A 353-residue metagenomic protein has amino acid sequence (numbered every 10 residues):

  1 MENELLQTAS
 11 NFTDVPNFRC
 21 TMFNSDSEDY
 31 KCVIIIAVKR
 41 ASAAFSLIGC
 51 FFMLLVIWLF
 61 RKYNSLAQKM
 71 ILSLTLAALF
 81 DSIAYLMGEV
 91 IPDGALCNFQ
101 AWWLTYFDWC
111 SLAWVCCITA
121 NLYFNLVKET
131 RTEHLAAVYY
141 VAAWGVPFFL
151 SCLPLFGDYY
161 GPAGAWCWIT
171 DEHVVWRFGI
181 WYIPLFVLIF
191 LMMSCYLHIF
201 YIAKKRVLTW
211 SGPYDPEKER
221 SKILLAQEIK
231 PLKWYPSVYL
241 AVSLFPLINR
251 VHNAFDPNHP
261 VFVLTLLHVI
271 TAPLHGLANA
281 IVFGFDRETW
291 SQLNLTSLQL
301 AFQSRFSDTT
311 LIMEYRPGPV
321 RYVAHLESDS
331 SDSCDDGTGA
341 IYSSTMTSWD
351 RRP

Functional and structural regions predicted by a protein language model:
M1-F52: Extracellular N-terminal segment of 7TM GPCRs
R19-K39, A95-W103, A165-W181, R220-Q227 (+1 more regions): Juxtamembrane membrane-interface segments at transmembrane-helix boundaries in membrane proteins
C32-I36, L76-T132: Extracellular TM2-ECL1-early TM3 structural module of rhodopsin-like
S42, L153-K205, K230: Extracellular-loop-to-transmembrane junctions of the mid-late helices
F80-G94, A101-L104, D108, P147-W166 (+3 more regions): Helix-to-loop junction signature of class
I202-P246: Intracellular effector-coupling site of seven-transmembrane GPCRs, centered on the ICL3-to-TM6 transition
L208-Q227, Q292-S344, P353: Non-transmembrane, juxtamembrane loop and terminal tail segments of multi-pass eukaryotic membrane proteins
E228-I248, P260-Y322: Seventh transmembrane helix
